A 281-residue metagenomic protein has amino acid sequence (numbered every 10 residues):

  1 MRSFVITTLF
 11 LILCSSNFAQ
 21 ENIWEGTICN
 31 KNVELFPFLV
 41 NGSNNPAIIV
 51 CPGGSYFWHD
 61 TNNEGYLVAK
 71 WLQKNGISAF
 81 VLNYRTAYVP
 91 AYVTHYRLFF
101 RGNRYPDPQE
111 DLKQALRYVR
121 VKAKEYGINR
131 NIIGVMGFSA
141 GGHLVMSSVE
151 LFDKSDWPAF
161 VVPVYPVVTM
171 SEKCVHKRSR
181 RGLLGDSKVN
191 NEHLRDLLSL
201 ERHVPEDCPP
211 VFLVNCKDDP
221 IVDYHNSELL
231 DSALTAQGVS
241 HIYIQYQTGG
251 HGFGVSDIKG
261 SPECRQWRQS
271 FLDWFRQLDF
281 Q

Functional and structural regions predicted by a protein language model:
A19-S43, Y105-P106: N-terminal cap/lid segment of alpha/beta-hydrolase-fold proteins
W24-T27, P166-H203: Mobile cap/lid helix-loop segments that gate and shape the active-site cleft of serine hydrolases
V33-F36, P90-R97, E228-Q281: C-terminal catalytic histidine-bearing segment of alpha/beta-hydrolase fold enzymes
N45-G53: Short beta-strand element of the alpha/beta-hydrolase
D60-T61, A69, F80-N129, S261-C264: Catalytic nucleophile-loop/oxyanion-hole region of alpha/beta-hydrolase and closely related hydrolase-like folds
E110-R178, R195: Primarily recognizes the serine-hydrolase "nucleophile elbow" in alpha/beta-hydrolase and SGNH/GDSL folds
D207, L213-N215, D219: Short beta-strand/loop motif that positions the catalytic acidic residue of the alpha/beta-hydrolase fold
P220-E228: Conserved alpha/beta-hydrolase "acid-adjacent" motif
